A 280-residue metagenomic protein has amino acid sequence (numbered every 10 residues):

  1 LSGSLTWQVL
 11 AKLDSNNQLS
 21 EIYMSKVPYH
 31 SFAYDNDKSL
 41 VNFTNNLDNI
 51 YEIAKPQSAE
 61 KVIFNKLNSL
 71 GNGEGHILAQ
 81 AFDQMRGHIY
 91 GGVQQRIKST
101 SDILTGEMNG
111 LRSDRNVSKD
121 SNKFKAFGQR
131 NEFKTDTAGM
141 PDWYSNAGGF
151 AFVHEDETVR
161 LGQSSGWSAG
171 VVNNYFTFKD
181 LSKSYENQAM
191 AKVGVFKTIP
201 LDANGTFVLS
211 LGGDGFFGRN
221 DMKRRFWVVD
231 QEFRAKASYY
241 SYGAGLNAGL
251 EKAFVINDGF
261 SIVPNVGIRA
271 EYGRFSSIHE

Functional and structural regions predicted by a protein language model:
L1-Q84: Extracellular/surface-exposed low-complexity segments
L1-S2, L111, I278-E280: Short, intrinsically disordered, charge-balanced linker/junction segments flanking boundaries in proteins
H30-F32, E132, R219, Y272: Residue-level signal for secondary-structure boundary sites
I63-N257: Outer membrane beta-barrel translocator domains of Type V secretion systems
D258-E280: Aromatic-anchored, glycine/proline-accented short structural segments that stabilize local strand-turns or short
